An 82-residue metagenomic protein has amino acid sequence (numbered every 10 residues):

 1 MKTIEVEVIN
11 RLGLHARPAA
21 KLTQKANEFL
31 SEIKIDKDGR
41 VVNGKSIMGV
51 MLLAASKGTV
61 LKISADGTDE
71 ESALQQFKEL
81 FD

Functional and structural regions predicted by a protein language model:
M1-E5, V60-K62: Intrinsic-disorder/low-complexity, polar/charged segments enriched in Ser/Thr/Lys/Arg/Asp/Glu/Gln
E7-N43, M48, L53-K57: Compact, glycine-rich, soluble single-domain proteins
M51-D82: C-terminal structural segments of small proteins and small subunits
